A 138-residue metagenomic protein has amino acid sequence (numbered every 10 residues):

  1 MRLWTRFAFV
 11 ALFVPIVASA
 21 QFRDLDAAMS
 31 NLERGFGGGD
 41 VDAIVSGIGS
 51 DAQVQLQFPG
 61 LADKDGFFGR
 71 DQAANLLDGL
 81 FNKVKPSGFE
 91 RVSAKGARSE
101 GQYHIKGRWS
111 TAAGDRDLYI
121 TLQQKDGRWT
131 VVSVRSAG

Functional and structural regions predicted by a protein language model:
M1-L3: N-terminal secretory signal peptides that target proteins for export/translocation
R6-I16: Bacterial N-terminal signal peptides
S19-Q21: Boundary of Sec targeting at the N-terminus
R23-D40: Short, aromatic-enriched amphipathic alpha-helices that serve as compact interaction elements
D40-Q55: Short, well-ordered alpha-helical segments enriched in acidic and aromatic residues
V54-G66: A short gly/proline-enriched turn/hairpin at secondary-structure junctions
F68-A113: Surface-exposed, charged secondary-structure patches
A113-G138: Short beta-strand edge/turn micro-motifs at domain boundaries
